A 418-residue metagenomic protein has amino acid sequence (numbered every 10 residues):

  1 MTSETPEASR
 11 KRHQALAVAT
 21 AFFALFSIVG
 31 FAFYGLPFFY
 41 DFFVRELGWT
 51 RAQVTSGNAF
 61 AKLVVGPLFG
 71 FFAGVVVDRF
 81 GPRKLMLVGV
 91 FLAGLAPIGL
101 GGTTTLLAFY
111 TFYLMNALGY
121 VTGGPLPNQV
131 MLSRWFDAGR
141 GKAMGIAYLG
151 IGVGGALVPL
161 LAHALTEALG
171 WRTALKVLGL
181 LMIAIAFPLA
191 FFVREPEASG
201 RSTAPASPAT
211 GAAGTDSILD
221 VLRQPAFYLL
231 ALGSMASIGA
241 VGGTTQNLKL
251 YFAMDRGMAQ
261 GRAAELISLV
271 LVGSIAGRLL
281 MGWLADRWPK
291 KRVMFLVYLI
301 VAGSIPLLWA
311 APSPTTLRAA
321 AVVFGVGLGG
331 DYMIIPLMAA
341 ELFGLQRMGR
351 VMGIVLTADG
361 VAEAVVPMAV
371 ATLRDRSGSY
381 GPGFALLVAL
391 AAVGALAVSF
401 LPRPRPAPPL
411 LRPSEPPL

Functional and structural regions predicted by a protein language model:
L36-Y40, L222-L279, V366: Extracytoplasmic gate region of multi-pass secondary transporters
F43-V44, V76-V77, L161-L169, F252-A253 (+2 more regions): Interfacial helix-cap and linker-helix signal at transmembrane-aqueous boundaries of multi-pass secondary transporters
A59-G74, S268-L280: Central cavity-lining transmembrane alpha-helices of secondary-active solute carriers, predominantly the Major
L68-G81, R278-P289, D375: Helix-to-loop junctions at the C-terminal end of transmembrane segments in multipass secondary transporters
F91-T104, I300-P312: C-terminal ends and interior cores of transmembrane alpha-helices in multi-pass membrane transporters/permeases
T122-F136, G330-F343: Intracellular juxtamembrane helix-capping segments at the cytosolic ends of symmetry-related transmembrane helices
I151-A198: Helix-loop-helix hairpin linking two adjacent transmembrane segments in secondary transporters
S268-S274, R278-L280, A285-M338: C-terminal transmembrane helical hairpin of 12-TM major facilitator-type secondary transporters
